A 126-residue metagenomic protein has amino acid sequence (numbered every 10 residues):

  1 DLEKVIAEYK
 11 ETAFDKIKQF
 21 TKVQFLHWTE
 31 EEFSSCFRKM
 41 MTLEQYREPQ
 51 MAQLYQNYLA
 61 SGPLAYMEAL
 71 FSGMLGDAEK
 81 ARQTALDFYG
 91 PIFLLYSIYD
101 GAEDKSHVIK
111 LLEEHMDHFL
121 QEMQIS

Functional and structural regions predicted by a protein language model:
D1, I6, K10, F20 (+1 more regions): N-terminal hydrophobic signal/anchor transmembrane helix of membrane proteins
L2-S34, A81-F88: Hydrophobic alpha-helical connector segments
A7, K22-T29, R38-Y46, F119-E122: Helix-loop "lid/cap" segments that line or gate small-molecule binding pockets
D15, T29-T42, P49-L75: Amphipathic alpha-helical packing segments from all-alpha helical-bundle domains
Q19, V23, M40, Y66-A69 (+2 more regions): Alpha-helical elements of Rossmann-like donor-binding domains used by nucleotide-donor carbohydrate transfer enzymes
E31-S34, A102, S126: Short, polar/charged, Gly/Pro-enriched helix-capping and turn/loop motifs at alpha-helix termini and inter-helix linkers
Q53, N57, S61, F71-L120: Hydrophobic/aromatic-rich alpha-helical bundle segments in the mid-to-C-terminal region
